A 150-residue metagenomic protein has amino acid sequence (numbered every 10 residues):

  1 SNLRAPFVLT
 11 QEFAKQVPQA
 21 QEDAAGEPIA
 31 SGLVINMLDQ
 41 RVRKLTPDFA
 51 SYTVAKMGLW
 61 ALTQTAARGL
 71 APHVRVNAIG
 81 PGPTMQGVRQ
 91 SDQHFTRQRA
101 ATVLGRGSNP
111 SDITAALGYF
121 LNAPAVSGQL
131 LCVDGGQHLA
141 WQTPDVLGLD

Functional and structural regions predicted by a protein language model:
S1-P6, T10, P47, A55 (+2 more regions): Short alpha-helix in the Rossmann-fold core of NAD(P)-dependent oxidoreductases
R4, K15-A71, P83, Q137: Catalytic loop of short-chain dehydrogenase/reductase
T10, T63-Q64, T114-L117: Short-chain dehydrogenase/reductase
W60, L70-T84, V126-V133: Conserved Rossmann-fold SDR core element
A78-Q93, Q142: Short beta-loop-alpha junction of Rossmann-like oxidoreductase domains
Q93-D112: Catalytic Tyr-x(3-8)-Lys segment
P110-V133, H138-L139: C-terminal substrate-recognition "lid" of short-chain dehydrogenase/reductases
P144-D150: A short alpha/beta connector and helix-capping loop motif
